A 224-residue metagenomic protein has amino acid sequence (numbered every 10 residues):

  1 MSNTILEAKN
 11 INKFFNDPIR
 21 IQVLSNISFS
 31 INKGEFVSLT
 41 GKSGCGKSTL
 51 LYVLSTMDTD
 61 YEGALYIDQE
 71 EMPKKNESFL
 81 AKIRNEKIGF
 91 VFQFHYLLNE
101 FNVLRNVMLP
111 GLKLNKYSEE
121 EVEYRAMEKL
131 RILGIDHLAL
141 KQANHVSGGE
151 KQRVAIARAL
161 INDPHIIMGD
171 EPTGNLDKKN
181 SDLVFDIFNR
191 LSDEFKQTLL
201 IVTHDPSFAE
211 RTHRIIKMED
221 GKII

Functional and structural regions predicted by a protein language model:
T40-K42: The feature captures the beta-strand-to-loop junction immediately N-terminal to the Walker
S55: Helix-to-loop junction immediately C-terminal to a conserved catalytic motif
G63-K74: Conserved ABC transporter NBD signature motif
F101-P110: Short coil-to-helix segment of the ABC ATPase nucleotide-binding domain corresponding to the Q-loop/switch region
Q142-E150: Conserved ABC ATPase signature
I161-H165: A short, proline-enriched helix->beta-strand linker immediately N-terminal to the Walker B motif in ABC-type P-loop
I167-D170: Catalytic Walker B motif of ABC-type/P-loop ATPase nucleotide-binding domains
